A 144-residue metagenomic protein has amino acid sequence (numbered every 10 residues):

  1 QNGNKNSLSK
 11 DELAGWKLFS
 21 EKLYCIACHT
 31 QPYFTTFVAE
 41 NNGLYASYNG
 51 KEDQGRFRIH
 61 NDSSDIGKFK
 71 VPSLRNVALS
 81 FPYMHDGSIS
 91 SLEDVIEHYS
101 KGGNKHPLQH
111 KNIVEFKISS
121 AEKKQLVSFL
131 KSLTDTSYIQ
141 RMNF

Functional and structural regions predicted by a protein language model:
Q1-S90, D94-P107, R141-F144: Short glycine/threonine-rich turn/loop motifs
S88-D135: Extracellular low-complexity, Gly/Ser/Thr-rich intrinsically disordered linkers and protease-sensitive activation/hinge
S132-L133, S137-F144: In a subset of proteins, long, contiguous C-terminal domains/tails are tracked
